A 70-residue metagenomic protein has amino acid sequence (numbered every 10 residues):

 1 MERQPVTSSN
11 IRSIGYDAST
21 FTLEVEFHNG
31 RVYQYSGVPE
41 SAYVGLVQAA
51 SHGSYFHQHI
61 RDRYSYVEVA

Functional and structural regions predicted by a protein language model:
M1-A70: Acidic/histidine-enriched, beta-strand-rich ligand/metal-binding domains
